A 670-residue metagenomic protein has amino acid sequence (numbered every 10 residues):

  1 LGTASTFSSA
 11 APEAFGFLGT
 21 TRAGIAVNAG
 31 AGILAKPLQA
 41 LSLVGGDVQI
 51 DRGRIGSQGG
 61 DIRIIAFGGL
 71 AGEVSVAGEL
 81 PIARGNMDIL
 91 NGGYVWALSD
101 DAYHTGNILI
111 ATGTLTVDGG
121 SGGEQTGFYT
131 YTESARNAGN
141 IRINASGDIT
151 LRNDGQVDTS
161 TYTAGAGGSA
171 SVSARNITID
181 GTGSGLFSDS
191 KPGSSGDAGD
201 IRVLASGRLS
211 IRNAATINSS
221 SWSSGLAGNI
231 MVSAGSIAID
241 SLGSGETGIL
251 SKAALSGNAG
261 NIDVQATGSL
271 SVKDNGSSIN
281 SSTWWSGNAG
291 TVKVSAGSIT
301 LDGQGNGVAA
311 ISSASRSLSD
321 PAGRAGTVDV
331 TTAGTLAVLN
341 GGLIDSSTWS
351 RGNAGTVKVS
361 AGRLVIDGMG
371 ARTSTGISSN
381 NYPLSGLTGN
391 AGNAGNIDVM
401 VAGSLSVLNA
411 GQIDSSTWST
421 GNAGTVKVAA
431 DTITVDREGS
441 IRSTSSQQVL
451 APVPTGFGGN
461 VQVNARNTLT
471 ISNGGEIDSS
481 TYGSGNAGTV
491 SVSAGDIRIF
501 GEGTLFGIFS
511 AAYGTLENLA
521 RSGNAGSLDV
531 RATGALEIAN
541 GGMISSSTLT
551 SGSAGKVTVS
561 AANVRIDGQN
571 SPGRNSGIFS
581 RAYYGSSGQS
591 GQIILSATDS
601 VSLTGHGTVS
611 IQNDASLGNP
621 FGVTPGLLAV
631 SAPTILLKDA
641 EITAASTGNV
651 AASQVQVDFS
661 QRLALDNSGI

Functional and structural regions predicted by a protein language model:
L1-I670: Extracellular and secretory-pathway beta-repeat/beta-biased strand scaffolds
